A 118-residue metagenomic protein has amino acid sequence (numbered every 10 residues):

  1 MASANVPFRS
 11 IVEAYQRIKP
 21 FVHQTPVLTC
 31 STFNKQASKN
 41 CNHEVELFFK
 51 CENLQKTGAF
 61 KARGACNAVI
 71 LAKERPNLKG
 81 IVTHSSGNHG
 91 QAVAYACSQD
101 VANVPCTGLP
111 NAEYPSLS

Functional and structural regions predicted by a protein language model:
M1-S118: PLP-dependent amino-acid enzyme catalytic core
